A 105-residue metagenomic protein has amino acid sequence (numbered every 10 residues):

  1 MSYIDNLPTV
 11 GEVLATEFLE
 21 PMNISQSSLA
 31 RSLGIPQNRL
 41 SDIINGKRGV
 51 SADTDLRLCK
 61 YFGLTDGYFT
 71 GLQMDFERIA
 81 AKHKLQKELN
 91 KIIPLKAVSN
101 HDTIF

Functional and structural regions predicted by a protein language model:
M1-I24, G71: A short, Lys/Arg-rich alpha-helix, primarily the initiator
L19, A30, C59: The alpha-helix within a helix-turn-helix
N23-D42: Short alpha-helical DNA-recognition segment
G34, N45, M74: Residue-level detection of the helix-turn-helix DNA-binding "recognition helix"
K47-K60: Short, basic-rich loop-to-helix N-cap that marks the start of a DNA-contacting helix
C59-D75: K/E-rich alpha-helical interaction surfaces of small helical-bundle regulatory domains
G71-F105: Short, charged recognition helix plus adjacent turn of helix-turn-helix-like nucleic-acid-binding domains
